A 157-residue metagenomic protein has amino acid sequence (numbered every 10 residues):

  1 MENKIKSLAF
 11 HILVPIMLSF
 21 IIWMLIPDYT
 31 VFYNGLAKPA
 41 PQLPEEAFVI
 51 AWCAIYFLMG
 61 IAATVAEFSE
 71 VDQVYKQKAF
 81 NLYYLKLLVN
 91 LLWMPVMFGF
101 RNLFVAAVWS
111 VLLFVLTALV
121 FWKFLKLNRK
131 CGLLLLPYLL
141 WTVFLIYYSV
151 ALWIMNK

Functional and structural regions predicted by a protein language model:
M1-K4, E67-Q77, L125-G132: Membrane-interface helix-boundary motifs at transmembrane edges
M1-L13: N-terminal membrane topogenic signal
P15-V31: Alpha-helical transmembrane segments of multi-pass membrane proteins
D28-P41, M155-N156: Membrane-interface helix termini and inter-helical loops of multi-pass transporters
L43-F57, R101-L113: Membrane-interface loop-to-helix entry segments
W93-V105, W153-K157: Membrane-interface helix caps and helix-loop-helix hairpins in membrane proteins
V96-L103, L119-L133: Membrane-helix boundary connector in multi-pass membrane proteins
L125-K157: Terminal transmembrane helical module of multi-pass membrane proteins
